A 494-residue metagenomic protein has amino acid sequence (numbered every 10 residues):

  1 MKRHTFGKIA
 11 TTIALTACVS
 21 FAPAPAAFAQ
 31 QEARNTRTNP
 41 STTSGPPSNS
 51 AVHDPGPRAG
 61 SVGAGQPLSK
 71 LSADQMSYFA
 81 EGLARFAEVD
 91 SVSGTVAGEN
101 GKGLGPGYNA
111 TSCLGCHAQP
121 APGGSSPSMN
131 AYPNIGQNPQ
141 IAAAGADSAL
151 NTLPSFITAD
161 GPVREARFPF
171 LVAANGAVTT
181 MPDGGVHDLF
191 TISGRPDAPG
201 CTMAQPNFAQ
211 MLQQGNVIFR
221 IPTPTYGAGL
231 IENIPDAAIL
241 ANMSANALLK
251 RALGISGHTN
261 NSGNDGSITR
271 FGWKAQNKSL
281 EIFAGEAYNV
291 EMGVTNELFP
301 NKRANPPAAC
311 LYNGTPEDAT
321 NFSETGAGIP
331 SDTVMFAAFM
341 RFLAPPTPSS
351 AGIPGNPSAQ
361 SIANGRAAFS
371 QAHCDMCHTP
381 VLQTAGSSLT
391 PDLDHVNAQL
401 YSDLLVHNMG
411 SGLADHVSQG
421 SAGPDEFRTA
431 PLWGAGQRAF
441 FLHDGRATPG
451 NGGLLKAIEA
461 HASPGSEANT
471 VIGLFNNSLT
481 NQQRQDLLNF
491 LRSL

Functional and structural regions predicted by a protein language model:
K2-I13: Bacterial N-terminal signal peptides that target proteins for export
T11-A22: Bacterial N-terminal signal peptides
F28-L494: Periplasmic c-type cytochrome electron-transfer domains
